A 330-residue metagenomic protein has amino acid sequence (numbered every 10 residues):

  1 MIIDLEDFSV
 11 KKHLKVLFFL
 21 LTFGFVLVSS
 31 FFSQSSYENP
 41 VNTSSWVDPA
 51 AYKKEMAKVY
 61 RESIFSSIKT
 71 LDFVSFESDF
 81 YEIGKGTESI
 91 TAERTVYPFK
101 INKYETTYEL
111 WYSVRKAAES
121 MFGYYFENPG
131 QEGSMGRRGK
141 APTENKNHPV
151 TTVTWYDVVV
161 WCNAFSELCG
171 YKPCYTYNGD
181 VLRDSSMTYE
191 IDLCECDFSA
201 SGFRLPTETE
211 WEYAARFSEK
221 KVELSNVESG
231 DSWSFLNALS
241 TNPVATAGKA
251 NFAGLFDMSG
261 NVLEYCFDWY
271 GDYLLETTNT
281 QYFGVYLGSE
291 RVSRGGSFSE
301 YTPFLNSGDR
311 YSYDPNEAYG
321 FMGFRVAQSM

Functional and structural regions predicted by a protein language model:
I2-L5, L20, G24-K69: Bacterial Sec-dependent N-terminal signal peptides
D7-F19: N-terminal Sec-pathway targeting helices
I64-N128, P149-E167, A214, S259-G260: A short glycine-rich, aromatic-capped structural motif
E82-F99, T241-A247, P303-F321: Short, polar loop/linker segments at the starts of domains and inter-domain junctions
K116-G133, K220-N226, N279: Cytochrome P450 catalytic domain signature, combining two hallmark sequence patches
W155-G308: Functional-site microenvironments in short loops/helix caps that host divalent-cation chemistry
Y319-M330: Short, structured beta-strand segments at or near domain termini in extracellular proteins/domains
